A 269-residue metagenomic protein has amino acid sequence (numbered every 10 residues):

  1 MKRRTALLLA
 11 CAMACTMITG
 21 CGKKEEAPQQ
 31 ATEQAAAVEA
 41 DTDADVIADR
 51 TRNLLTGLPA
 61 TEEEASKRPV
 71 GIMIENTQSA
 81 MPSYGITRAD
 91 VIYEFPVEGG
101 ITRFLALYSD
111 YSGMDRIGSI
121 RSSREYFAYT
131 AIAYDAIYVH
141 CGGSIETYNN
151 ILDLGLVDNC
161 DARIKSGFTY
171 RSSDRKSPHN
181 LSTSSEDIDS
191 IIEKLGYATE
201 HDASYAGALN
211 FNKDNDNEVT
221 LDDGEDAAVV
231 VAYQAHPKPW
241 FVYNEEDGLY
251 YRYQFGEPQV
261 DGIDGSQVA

Functional and structural regions predicted by a protein language model:
M1-A10: Positively charged n-region of N-terminal signal peptides that target proteins for export
T16-G20: C-terminal motif of bacterial Sec signal peptides marking the signal peptidase cleavage site
G22-K24: Bacterial signal peptide processing site
A35-Y93, E98-A269: A surface/extracellular/periplasmic glyco- and lipid-processing/surface-interacting theme
